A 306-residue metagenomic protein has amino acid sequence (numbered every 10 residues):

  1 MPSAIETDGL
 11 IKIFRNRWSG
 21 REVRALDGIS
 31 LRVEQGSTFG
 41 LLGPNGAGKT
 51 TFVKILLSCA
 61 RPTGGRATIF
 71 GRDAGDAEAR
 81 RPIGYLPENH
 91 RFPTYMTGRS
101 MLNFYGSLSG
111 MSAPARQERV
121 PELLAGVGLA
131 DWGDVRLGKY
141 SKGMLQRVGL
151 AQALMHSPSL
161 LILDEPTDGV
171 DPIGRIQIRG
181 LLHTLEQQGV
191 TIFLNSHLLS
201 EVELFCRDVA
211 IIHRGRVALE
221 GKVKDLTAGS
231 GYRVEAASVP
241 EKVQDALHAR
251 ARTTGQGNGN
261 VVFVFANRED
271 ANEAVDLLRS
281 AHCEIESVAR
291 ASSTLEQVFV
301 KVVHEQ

Functional and structural regions predicted by a protein language model:
G65-R81: Conserved ABC transporter NBD signature motif
N103, S107, P114-W132: Conserved ABC ATPase "signature" region
M155-S159: A short, proline-enriched helix->beta-strand linker immediately N-terminal to the Walker B motif in ABC-type P-loop
L161-E165: Catalytic Walker B motif of ABC-type/P-loop ATPase nucleotide-binding domains
I178-F265: ABC transporter nucleotide-binding domain
G231-E305: Short, charged/small-residue-rich alpha-helical element at the C-terminal edge of ABC transporter nucleotide-binding
